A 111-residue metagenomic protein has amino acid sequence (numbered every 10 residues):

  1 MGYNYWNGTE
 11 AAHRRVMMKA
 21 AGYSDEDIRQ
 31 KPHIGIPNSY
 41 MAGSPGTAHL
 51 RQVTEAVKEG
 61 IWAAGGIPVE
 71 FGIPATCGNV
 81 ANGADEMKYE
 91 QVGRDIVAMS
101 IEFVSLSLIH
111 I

Functional and structural regions predicted by a protein language model:
M1-I28: N-terminal amphipathic/basic leader segments beginning at the initiator methionine
W6, H49-V92: Anionic-ligand anchoring segments at beta-strand to alpha-helix junctions in alpha/beta enzyme folds, i.e., glycine
G22-Y23, A42, E55-I67, E102-L106: Generic secondary-structure signature for well-ordered alpha-helical cores
A42-A48: A generic structural signal for short coil/turn motifs at secondary-structure boundaries
G83-S107: Non-transmembrane, aqueous-exposed alpha-helical and coiled segments at domain scale
I109-I111: Conserved small/polar residues in nucleotide/adenosyl-binding loops
